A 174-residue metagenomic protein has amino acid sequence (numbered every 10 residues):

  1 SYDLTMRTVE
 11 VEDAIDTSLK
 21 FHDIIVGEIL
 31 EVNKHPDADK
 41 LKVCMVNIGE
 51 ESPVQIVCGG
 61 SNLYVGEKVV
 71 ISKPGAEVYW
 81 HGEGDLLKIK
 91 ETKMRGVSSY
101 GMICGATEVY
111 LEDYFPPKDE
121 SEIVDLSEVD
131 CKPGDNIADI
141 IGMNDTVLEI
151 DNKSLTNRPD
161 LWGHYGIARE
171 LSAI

Functional and structural regions predicted by a protein language model:
S1-I174: Phosphate-backbone binding interfaces of nucleic-acid-interacting proteins
